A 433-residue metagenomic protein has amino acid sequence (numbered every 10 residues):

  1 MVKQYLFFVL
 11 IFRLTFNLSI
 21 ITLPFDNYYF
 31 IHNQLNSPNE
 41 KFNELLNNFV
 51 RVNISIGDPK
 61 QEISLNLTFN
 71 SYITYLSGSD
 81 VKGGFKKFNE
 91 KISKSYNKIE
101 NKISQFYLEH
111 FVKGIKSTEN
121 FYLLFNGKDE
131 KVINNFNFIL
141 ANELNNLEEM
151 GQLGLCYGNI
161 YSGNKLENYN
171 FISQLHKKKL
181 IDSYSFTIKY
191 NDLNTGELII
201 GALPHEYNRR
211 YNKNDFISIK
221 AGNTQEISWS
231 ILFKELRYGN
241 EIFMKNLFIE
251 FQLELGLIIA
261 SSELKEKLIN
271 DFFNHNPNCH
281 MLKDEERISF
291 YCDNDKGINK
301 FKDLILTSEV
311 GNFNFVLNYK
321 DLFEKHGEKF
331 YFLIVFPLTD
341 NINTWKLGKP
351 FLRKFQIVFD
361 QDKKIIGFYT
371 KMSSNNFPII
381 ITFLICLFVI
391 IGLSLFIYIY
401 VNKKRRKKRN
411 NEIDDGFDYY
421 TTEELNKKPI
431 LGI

Functional and structural regions predicted by a protein language model:
K3-S19: Cleavable N-terminal signal peptides of Sec/SRP-targeted secreted and luminal proteins
N17-L65, Y72-I73, V81, N134 (+2 more regions): N-terminal accessory segments
L18-L46, Y122-I242, E328-P337: Aspartyl protease catalytic domain
S19-Y28, N137-L144, D192, M244 (+4 more regions): Aspartic protease catalytic domain
E44-L144, E148, E286-I288: Signature of the N-terminal lobe/flap region of pepsin-like aspartyl proteases
I54-I56, I63-F69, T74-L76, Q152-L153 (+4 more regions): Short hydrophobic beta-strand that contains or immediately precedes a catalytic carboxylate
F248-N278, K283-E286: Extracytoplasmic, non-cytosolic globular domains
